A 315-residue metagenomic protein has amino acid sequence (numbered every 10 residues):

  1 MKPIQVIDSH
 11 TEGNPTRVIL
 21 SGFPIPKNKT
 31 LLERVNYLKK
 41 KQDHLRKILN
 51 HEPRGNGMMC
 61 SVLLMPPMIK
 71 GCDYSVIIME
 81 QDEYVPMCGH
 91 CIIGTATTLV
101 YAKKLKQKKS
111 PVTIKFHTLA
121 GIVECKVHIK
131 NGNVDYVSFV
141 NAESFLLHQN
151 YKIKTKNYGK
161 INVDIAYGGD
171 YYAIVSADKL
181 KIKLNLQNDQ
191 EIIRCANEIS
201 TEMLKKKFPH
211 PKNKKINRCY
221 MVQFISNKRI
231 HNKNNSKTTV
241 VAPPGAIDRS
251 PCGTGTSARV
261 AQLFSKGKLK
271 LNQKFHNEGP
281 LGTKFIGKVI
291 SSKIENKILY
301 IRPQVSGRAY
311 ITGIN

Functional and structural regions predicted by a protein language model:
M1-D164, S176-N315: A glycine-rich beta-to-alpha transition motif near the start of alpha/beta enzyme domains, typified by
G169: Glycine-rich ThDP/TPP pyrophosphate-binding loop and its adjacent helix/strand module within ThDP-dependent enzymes
